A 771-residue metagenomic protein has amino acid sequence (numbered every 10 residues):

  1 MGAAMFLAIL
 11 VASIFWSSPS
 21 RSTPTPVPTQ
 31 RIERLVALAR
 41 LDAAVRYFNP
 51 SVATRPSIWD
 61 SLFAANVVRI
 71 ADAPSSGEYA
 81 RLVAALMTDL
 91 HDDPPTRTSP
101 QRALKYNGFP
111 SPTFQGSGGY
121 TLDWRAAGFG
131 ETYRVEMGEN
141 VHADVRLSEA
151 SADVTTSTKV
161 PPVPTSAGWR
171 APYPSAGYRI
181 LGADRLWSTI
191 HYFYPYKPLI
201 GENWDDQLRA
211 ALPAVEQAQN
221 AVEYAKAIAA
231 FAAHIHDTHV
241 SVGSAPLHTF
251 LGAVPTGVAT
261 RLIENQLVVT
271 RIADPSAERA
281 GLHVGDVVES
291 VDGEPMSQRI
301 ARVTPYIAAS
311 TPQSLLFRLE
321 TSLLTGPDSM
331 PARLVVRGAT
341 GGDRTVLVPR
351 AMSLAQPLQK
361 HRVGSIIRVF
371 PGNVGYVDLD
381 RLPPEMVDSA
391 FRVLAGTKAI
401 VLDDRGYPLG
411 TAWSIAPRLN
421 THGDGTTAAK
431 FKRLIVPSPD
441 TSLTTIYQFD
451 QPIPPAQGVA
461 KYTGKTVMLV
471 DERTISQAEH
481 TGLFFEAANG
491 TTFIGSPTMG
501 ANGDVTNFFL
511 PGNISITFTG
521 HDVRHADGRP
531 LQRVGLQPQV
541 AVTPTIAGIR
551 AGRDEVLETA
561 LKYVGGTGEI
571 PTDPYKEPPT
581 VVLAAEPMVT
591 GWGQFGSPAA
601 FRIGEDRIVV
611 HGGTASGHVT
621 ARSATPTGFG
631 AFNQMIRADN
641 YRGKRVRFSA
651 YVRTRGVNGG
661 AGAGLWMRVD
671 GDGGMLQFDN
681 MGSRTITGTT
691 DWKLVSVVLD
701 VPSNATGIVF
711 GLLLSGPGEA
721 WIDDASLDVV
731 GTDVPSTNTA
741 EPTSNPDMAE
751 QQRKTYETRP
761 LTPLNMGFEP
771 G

Functional and structural regions predicted by a protein language model:
M1-P26: Bacterial Sec-dependent signal peptides at the C-terminal "C-region" and cleavage site
V27-A39, A43, P112-T113, S117-T155 (+4 more regions): PDZ/PDZ-like domain segments forming the peptide/carboxylate-binding groove, activating on the N-terminal beta-strands
Q30-R31, A43-I58, V68-P74, S175-G177 (+7 more regions): Cleft-lining beta-strand/loop regions that shape enzyme active-site pockets
R40-P164: Cationic-aromatic interfacial patches
L41, V45-N49, N66-A71, L186 (+6 more regions): Conserved PDZ fold ligand-binding element
A103-S157, P161, E289-T397, T421 (+4 more regions): C-terminal, low-ordered peptide segments at domain boundaries
A225-A273, R362-V369: PDZ/PDZ-like peptide-tail recognition elements
P574-G771: Extracellular and organelle-lumenal recognition/adhesion modules and their flexible linkers in secreted
